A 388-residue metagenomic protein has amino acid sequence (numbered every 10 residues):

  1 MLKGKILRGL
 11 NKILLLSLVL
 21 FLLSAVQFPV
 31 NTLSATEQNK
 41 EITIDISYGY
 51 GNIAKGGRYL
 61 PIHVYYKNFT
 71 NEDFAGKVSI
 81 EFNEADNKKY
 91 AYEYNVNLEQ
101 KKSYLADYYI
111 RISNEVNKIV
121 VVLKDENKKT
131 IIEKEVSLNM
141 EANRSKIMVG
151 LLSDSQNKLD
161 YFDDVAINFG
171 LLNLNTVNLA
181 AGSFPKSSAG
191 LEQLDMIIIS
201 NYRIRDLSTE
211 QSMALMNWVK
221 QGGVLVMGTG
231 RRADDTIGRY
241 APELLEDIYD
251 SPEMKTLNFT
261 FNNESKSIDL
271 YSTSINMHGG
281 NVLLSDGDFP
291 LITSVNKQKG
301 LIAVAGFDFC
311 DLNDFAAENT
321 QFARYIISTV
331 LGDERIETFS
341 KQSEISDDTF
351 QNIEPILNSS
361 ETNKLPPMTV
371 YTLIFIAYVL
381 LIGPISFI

Functional and structural regions predicted by a protein language model:
S24-N39: Sec-dependent signal peptide cleavage junction
G51-I53, K67-E72: Short solvent-exposed strand-capping/beta-turn motif centered on an Asx-Ser/Thr pair
G56-R58, V116-M196, S200, E344: Aromatic-Pro/Gly-enriched surface loop or interdomain linker that acts as a lid/target-recognition segment
P61-F69, Y109: Short edge beta-strand/loop segments characteristic of extracellular beta-sandwich folds
N83-V116: Intrinsically disordered, low-complexity Pro/Gly/Ser/Thr-rich segments with frequent PxxP/GP/PP motifs and embedded
G190-G238, N296-A305: Short alpha-beta junction capping motif
V224, N276-P384: A glycine-centered loop/beta-turn motif at secondary-structure junctions
M227-G306: An acidic, glycine-rich "communication" segment
